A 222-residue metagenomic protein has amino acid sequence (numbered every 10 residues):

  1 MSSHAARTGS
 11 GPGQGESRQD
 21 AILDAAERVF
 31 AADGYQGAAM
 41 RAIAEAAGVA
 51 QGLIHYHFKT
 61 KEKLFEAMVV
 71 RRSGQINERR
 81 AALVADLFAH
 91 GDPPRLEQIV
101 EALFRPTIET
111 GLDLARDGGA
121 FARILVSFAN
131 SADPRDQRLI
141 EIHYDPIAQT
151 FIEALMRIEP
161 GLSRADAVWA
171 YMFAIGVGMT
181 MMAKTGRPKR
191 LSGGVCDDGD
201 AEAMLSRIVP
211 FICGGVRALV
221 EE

Functional and structural regions predicted by a protein language model:
M1-A6, I142-E222: C-terminal peripheral helix-coil segments that are non-catalytic and often amphipathic
A21, V29-K63, A67-R72: Helix-turn-helix
L23, N77, E97-F104, Y171 (+1 more regions): Short, amphipathic alpha-helical "lid/cap" segments that border enzyme active or binding sites
R72-V84: Conserved phosphoryl-transfer catalytic core
A81-G119, Y171: Hydrophobic alpha-helical connector segments
Q98, A102, L114-I142, T185-R190: Amphipathic alpha-helical segments used for helix-helix packing
L103, T107, A122-A129, A174 (+2 more regions): Short alpha-helical scaffolding segments that buttress acidic/His motifs in well-ordered protein cores
